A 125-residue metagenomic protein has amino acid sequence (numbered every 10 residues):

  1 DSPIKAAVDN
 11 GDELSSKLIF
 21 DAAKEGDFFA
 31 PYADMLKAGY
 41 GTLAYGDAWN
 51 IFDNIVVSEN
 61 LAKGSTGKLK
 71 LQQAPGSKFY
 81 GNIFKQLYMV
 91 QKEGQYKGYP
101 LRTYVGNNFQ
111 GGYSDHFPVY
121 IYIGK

Functional and structural regions predicted by a protein language model:
D1-K125: Metal-dependent phosphoester-hydrolase catalytic domains
